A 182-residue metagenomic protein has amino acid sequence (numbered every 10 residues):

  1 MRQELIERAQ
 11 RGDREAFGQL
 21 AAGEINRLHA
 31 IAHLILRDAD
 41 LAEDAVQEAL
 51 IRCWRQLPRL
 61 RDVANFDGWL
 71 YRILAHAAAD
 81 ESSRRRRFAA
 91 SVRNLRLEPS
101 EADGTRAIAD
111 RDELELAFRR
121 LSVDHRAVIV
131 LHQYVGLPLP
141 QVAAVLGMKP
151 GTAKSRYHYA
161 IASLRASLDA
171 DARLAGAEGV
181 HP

Functional and structural regions predicted by a protein language model:
R2, D80, F88-L116, P138: Internal acidic/polar
I6-A30, R126: A short, charge-rich alpha-helical start-of-domain segment used by transcription regulators
R8, L116, A144-G147, I161-P182: C-terminal edge and immediately downstream basic/flexible tail or linker adjoining helix-turn-helix-like DNA-binding
A21-A39, Q56, F118, D169-A170: Amphipathic, Lys/Arg- and hydrophobic-enriched alpha-helical face
E24, R156-S163: Residues within the DNA-recognition helix of helix-turn-helix
H29, A39-Q56, P150: Conserved RNAP core-binding helix
R55-D62, R72-R93, A107, Y159 (+1 more regions): Arg/Lys-rich amphipathic alpha helix in sigma70-family domain 2
R119-A127, V135-T152, A162, A166: Helix-turn-helix DNA-binding module
